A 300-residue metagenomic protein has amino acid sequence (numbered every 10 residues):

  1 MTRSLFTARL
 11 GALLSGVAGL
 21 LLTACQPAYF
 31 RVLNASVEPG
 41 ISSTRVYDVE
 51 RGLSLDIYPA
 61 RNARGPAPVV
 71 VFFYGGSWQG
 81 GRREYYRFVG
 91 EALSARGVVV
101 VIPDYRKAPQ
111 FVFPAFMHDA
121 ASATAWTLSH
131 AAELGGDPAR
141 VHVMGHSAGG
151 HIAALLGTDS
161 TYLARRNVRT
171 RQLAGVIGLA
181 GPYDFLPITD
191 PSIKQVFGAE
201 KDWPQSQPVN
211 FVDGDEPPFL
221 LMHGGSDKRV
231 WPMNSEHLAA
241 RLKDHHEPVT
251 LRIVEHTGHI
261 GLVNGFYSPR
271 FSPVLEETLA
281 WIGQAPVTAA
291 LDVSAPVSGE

Functional and structural regions predicted by a protein language model:
Q26-A63: N-terminal cap/lid segment of alpha/beta-hydrolase-fold proteins
N34, G181-F211, P217: Mobile cap/lid helix-loop segments that gate and shape the active-site cleft of serine hydrolases
P66-G75: Short beta-strand element of the alpha/beta-hydrolase
E84-V101: Short amphipathic alpha-helix adjacent to the substrate-entry channel of hydrolases
V112-A131: Alpha/beta-hydrolase active-site loop
A125-P191, P204: Primarily recognizes the serine-hydrolase "nucleophile elbow" in alpha/beta-hydrolase and SGNH/GDSL folds
L221-H223, D227: Short beta-strand/loop motif that positions the catalytic acidic residue of the alpha/beta-hydrolase fold
E236, K243-E300: C-terminal catalytic histidine-bearing segment of alpha/beta-hydrolase fold enzymes
